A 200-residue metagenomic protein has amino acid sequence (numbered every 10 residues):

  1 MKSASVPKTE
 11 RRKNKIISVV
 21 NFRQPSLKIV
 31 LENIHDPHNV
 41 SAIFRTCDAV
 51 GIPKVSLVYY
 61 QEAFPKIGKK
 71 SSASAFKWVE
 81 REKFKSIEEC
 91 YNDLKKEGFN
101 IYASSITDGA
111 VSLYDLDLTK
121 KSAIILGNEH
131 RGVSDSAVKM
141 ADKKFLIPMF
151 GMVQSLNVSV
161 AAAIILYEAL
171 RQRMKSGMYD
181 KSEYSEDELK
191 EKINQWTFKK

Functional and structural regions predicted by a protein language model:
M1-K200: Post-transcriptional modification and biogenesis factors for structured RNAs of the translation apparatus
